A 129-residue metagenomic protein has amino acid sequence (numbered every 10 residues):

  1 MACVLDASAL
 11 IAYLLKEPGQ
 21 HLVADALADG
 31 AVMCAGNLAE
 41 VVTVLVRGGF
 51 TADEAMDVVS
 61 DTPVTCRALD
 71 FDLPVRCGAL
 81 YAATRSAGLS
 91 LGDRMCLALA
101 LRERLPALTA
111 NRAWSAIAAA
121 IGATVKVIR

Functional and structural regions predicted by a protein language model:
M1, A28-A31, P63-T65, L101-P106: Short active-site oxyanion
M1-M33, L45-D57: Short, well-structured N-terminal submotif of metal-dependent ribonuclease cores
A2, L97-R129: Acidic, metal-binding active-site segment of PIN/NYN-like and related structure-specific nucleases
L5-D6, M33-G36, L89-L91, N111 (+1 more regions): Histidine- and aromatic-rich ligand-binding microenvironments
L10-I11, L38, W114-S115: A generic structural signal for short hydrophobic patches within well-formed alpha-helices
V42-T43, G78: Amphipathic alpha-helical segments within well-ordered protein domains
G49-A52, T84-R85, V125-V127: Short, hinge-like loop/turn segments at secondary-structure boundaries
R67-R112: Active-site neighborhoods of divalent-metal-dependent phosphate/nucleic-acid chemistry enzymes
